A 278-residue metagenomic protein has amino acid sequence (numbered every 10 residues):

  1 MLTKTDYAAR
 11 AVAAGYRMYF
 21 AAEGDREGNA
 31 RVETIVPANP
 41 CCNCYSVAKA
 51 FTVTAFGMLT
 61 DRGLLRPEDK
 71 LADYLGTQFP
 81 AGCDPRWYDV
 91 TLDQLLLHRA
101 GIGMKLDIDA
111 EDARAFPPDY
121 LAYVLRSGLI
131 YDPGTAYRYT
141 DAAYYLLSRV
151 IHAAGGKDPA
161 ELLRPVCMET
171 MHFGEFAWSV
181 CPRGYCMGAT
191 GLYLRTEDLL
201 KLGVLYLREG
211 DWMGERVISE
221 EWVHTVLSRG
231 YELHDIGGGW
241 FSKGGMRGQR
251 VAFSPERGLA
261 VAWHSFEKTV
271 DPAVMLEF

Functional and structural regions predicted by a protein language model:
L2-A38, P67, V251-S254, G258-A262: A short, well-structured edge-of-sheet supersecondary motif
A8, G57, A72, D93-L96 (+7 more regions): Non-transmembrane alpha-helical segments in soluble domains of secreted/periplasmic/extracellular proteins
A38-N39, D107-T190: Catalytic-site signature segments of enzymes, centered on catalytic residues
N43-E68, L147-I151, L202: Active-site SXXK
R62-I102, R126, A154-L194: Active-site helix/loop module of the DD-peptidase/beta-lactamase fold, centered on the serine-lysine SxxK catalytic
L146, V150, C186-D211, Q249-F266: Active-site-proximal alpha-helical segments within enzyme catalytic domains
S219-D271: Active-site Gly/Thr loop motif
P272-F278: Short, gly/Ser/Thr-rich active-site loops of penicillin-recognizing serine hydrolases
